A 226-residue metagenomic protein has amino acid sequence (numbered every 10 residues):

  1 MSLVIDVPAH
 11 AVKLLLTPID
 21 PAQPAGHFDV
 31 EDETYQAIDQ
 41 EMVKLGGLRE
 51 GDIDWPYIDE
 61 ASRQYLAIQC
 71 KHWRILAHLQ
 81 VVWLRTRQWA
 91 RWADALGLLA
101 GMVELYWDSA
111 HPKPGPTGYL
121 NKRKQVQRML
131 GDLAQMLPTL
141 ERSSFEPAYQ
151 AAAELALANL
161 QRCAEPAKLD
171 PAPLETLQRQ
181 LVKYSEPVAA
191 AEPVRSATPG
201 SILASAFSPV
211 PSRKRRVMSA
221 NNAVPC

Functional and structural regions predicted by a protein language model:
M1-P114, S201-C226: N-terminal domain-start signal
V4, A110-R216, A220-C226: Mid-to-C-terminal functional-domain signal that highlights helix-capping/loop sites within ligand-binding modules
